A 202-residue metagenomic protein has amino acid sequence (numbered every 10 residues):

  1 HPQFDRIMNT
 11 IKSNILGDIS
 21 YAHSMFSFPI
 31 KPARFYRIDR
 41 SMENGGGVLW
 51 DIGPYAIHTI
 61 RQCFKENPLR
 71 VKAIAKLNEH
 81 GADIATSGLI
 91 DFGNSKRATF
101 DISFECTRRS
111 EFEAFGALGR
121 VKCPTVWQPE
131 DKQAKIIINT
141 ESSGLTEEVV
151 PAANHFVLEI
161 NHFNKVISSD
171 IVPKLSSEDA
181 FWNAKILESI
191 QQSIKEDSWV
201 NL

Functional and structural regions predicted by a protein language model:
H1, R108, V157, K174 (+1 more regions): Loop/helix-junction capping segments adjacent to catalytic residues or to phosphate/diphosphate-binding pockets
H1-K72, E79, D197: Predominantly a Rossmann-like dinucleotide-binding segment in NAD(P)-dependent oxidoreductases
F4, A56-I57, D131-Q133, V157-N161 (+1 more regions): A general structural signal for well-ordered alpha-helical segments in protein cores
S13, G93, E148, N164-L202: C-terminal helix-rich "cap/oligomerization" subdomain common to oxidoreductases
N44-W50, L145-N154: A short glycine-threonine-serine/GTX helix/turn-capping micro-motif
I57-E130, V150, I160-D170: Contiguous beta-strand/loop segments that form the cofactor/metal-binding neighborhood of enzyme cores
I90-N94, I137-G144: Short acidic, glycine-rich loop/turn motifs
F112, E130-E141: Short polybasic amphipathic segments
